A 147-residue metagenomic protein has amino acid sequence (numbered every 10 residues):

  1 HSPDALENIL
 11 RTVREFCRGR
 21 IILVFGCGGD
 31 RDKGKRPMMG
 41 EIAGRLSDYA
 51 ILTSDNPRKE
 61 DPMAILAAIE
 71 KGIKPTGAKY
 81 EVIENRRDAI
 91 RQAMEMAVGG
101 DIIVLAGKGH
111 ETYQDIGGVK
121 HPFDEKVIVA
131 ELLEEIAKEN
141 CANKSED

Functional and structural regions predicted by a protein language model:
H1-D147: ATP-dependent carboxylate-amine ligase
